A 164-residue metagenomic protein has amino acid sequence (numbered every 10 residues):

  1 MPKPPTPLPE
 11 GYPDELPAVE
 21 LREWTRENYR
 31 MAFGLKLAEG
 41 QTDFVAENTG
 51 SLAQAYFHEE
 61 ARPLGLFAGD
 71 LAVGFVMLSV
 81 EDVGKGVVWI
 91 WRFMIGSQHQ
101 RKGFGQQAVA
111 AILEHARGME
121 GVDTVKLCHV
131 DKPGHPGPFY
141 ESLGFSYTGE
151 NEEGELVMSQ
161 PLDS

Functional and structural regions predicted by a protein language model:
P2-K3: Cys-dependent protein tyrosine phosphatase-like superfamily
T6, Y12-W91, G96-Q98, A111-M119 (+1 more regions): Acetyl-CoA-dependent GNAT
I95, R101-E114, P138, S142: Conserved acetyl-CoA-binding loop-helix of GNAT-fold acetyltransferases
K102, G121-T124, L143-S146, V157: Non-catalytic interaction surface on structured domains
A116-H129: Conserved GNAT acetyl-CoA-binding A-motif
K126-G137, E153-E155: Conserved beta-strand-loop-alpha-helix junction that forms the acyl-donor binding cleft
S159-S164: Short beta-strand-to-coil "C-cap" segments at the C-terminal boundary of structured domains/repeats, marking
